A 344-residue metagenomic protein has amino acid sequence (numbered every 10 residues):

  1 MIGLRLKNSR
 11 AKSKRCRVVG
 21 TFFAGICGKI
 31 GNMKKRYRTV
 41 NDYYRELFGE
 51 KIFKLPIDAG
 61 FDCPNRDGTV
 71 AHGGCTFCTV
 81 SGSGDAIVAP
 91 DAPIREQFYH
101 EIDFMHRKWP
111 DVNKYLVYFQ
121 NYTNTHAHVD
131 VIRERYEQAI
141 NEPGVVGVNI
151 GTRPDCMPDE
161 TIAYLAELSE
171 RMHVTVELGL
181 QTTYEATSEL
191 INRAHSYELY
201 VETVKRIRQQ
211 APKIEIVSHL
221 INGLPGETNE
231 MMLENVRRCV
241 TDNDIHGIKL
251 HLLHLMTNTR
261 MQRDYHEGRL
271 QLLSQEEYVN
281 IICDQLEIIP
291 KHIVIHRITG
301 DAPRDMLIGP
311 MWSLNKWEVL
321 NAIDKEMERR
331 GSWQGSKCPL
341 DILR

Functional and structural regions predicted by a protein language model:
N8, F22-F23: Aromatic (phenylalanine/tyrosine) cluster motif
G31-D42, K51-F53, G247, H254-R344: Auxiliary Fe-S-binding modules of radical SAM enzymes
G31-L116: N-terminal [4Fe-4S]-dependent radical SAM core
F53-I57, Y115-V117, V148-I150, V174-L178 (+3 more regions): Hydrophobic faces of well-ordered beta-strands that scaffold small-molecule active sites in alpha/beta enzyme cores
C75, Q138-V145, E234-K249, L320 (+1 more regions): Structural recognition of alpha->loop->beta junctions
D85-A92, N121-E134, V148-A211, N222-N243 (+1 more regions): Conserved non-cysteine loop/helix-boundary elements of the Radical SAM core domain that shape
